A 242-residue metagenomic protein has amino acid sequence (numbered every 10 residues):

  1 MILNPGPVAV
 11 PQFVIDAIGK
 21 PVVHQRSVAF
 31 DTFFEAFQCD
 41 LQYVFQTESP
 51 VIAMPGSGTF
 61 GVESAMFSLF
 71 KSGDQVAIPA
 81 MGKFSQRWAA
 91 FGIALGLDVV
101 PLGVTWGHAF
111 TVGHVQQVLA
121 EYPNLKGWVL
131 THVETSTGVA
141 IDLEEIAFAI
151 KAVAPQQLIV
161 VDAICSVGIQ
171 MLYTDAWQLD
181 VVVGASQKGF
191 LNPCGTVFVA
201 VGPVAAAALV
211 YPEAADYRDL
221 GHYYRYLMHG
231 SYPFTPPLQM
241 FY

Functional and structural regions predicted by a protein language model:
M1-P55, T59: A glycine-/small-polar-enriched, mobile loop at the entrance of the PLP active site in fold-type I
I2-N4, I52-P55, I78, P101-L102 (+3 more regions): General beta-strand structural signal in soluble alpha/beta enzymes
A9-V10, Q187-Y242: Active-site C-terminal subdomain of aminotransferase-like
E48-A77, M81, S85-A89: Conserved beta-loop-alpha segment that forms the PLP phosphate-binding cup at the N-terminus of a helix
R87-D98: Active-site-proximal loop->helix
F110-G168: Active-site phosphate-binding strand-loop segment of PLP-dependent enzymes
D175-Q187: Conserved active-site segment immediately N-terminal to the catalytic lysine that forms the internal aldimine
